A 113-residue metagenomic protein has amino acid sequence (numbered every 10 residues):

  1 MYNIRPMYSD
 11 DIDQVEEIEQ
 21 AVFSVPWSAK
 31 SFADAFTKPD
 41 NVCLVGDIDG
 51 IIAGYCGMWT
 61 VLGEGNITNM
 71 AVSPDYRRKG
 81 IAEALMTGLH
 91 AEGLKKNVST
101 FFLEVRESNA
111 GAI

Functional and structural regions predicted by a protein language model:
Y2-R77, E83-K96: Acetyl-CoA-dependent GNAT
I67, T100-V105: Conserved hydrophobic beta-strand within the GNAT/NAT acetyltransferase core sheet that lines the active-site cleft
K79-G80, S108: Small/flexible residues
L103-I113: Conserved beta-strand-loop-alpha-helix junction that forms the acyl-donor binding cleft
